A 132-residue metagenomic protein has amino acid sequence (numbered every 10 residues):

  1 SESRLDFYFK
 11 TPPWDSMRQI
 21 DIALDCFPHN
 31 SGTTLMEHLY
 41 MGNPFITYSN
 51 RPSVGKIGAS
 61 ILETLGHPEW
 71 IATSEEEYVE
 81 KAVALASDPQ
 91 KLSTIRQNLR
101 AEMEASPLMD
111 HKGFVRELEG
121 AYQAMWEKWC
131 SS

Functional and structural regions predicted by a protein language model:
S1-K10: Nucleotide-activated donor-binding/catalytic signature segment of Leloir-type glycosyltransferases, i.e., the conserved
Y8, W14, W70, W126-W129: A residue-identity detector for tryptophan
K10-P12, E76-E77: Residues that form or immediately flank small-molecule/cofactor binding pockets and catalytic motifs
T11-D21, Y40: Short acidic alpha-helix that forms the nucleotide-activated donor recognition element in Leloir-type transferases
I22, C26-H111: Catalytic binding pocket for nucleotide-activated donors in carbohydrate/polymer assembly enzymes
D110-S132: C-terminal alpha-helical cap of glycosyltransferases
